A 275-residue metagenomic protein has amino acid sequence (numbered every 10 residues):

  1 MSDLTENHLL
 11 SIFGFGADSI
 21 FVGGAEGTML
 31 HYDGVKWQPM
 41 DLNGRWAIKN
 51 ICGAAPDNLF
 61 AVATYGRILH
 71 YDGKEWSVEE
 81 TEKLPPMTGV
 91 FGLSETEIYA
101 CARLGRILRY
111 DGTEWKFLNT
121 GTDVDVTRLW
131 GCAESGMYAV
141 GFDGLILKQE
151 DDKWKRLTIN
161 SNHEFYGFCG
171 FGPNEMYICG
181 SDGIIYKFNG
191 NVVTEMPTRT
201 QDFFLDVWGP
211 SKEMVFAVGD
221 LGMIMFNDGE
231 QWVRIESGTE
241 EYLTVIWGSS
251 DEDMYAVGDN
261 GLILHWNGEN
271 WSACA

Functional and structural regions predicted by a protein language model:
M1-A275: Residue-level hotspots at or immediately adjacent to binding/recognition sites across diverse folds
